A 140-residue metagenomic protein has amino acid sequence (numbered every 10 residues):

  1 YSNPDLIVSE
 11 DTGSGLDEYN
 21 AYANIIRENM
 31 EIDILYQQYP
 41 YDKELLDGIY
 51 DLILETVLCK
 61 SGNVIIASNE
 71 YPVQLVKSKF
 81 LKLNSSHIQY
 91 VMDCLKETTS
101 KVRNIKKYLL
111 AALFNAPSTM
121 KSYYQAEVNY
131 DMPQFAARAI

Functional and structural regions predicted by a protein language model:
Y1-K60, I140: Charged low-complexity intrinsically disordered patches
N3, N20, N24, N29 (+6 more regions): Detector for Asparagine
L16, Y22-I25, Y36, K43 (+5 more regions): Homeobox/homeodomain signature
G48-G62, A67-K82, C94-L95: Amphipathic alpha-helical segments that form the core helices of the histone-fold
P72-I140: Short, cationic/aromatic linear interface patches that serve as DNA/RNA-contacting surfaces or protein-partner docking
